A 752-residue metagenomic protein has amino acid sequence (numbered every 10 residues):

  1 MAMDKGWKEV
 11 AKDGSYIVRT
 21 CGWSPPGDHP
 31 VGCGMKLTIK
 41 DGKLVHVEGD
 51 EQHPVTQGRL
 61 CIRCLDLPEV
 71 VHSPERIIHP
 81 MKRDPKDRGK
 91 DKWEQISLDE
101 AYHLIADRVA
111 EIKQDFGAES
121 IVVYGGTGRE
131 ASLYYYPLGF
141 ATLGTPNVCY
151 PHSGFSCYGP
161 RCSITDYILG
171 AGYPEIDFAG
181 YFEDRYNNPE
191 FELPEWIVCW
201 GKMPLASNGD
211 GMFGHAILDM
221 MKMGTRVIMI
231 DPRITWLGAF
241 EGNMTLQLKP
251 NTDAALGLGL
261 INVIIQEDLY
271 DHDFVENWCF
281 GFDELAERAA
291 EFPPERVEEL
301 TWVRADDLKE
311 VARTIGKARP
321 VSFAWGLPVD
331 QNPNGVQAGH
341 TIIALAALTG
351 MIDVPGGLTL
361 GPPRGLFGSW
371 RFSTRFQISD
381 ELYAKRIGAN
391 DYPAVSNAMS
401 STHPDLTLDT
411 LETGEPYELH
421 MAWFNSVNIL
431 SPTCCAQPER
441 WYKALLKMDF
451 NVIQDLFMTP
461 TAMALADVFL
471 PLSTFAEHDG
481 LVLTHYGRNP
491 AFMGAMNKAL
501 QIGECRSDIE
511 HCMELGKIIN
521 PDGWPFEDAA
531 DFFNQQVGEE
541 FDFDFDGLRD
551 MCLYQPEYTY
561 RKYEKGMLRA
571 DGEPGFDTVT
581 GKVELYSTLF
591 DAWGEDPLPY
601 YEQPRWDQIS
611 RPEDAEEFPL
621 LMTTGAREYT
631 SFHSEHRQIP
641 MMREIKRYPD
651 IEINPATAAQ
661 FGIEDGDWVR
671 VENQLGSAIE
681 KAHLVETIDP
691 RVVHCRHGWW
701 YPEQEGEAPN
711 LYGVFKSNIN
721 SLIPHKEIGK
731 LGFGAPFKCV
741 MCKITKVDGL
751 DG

Functional and structural regions predicted by a protein language model:
M1, Y173, I502, R506-L553 (+2 more regions): Long, contiguous, secondary-structure-rich segments that constitute the structural scaffold of globular domains
M1-E267, R304, P393, H420 (+5 more regions): N-terminal export/assembly segments and adjacent metallocofactor-ligating motifs of anaerobic energy-metabolism
V45-H46, C149, D271-H272, L308 (+11 more regions): Acidic/polar loop patches that form or flank catalytic/metal-binding clefts of enzymes that bind anionic ligands
R83-E100, E267-A305, K498-E584, M622 (+3 more regions): N-terminal leader/propeptide and maturation segments of large enzyme subunits in energy/redox metabolism and hydrolases
I121-R129, E299-V303, G326-P333, R364-F367 (+1 more regions): Conserved short loop/turn motifs at secondary-structure junctions
Y136-L218, M223-T225, M229-I230, A254-L258 (+3 more regions): Extended redox/cofactor-interaction regions of prokaryotic respiratory oxidoreductases
N188, A476-Q501, H511-C512, G516: Glycine/threonine-rich phosphate-binding loop and adjacent beta-strand/alpha-helix elements that clamp
W200-K202, F240-G242, E291-R296, A324-V329 (+2 more regions): Flexible glycine/proline-enriched surface loops and loop-helix/loop-strand junctions
